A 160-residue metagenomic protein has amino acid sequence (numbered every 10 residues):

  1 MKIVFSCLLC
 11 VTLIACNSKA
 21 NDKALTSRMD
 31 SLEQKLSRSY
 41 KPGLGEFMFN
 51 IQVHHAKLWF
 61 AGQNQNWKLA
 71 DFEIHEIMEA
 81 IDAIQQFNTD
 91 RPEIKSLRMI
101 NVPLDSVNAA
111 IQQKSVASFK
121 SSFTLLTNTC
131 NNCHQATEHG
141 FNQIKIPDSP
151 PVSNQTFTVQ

Functional and structural regions predicted by a protein language model:
M1-C7: Sec-dependent signal peptide recognition, specifically the positively charged N-region followed immediately by
I14-A15: C-terminal motif of bacterial Sec signal peptides marking the signal peptidase cleavage site
A20-W67, V159: Immediate post-signal-peptide N-terminus of mature secreted/exported proteins
W67, E93-S96, I100, L104-L126: Amphipathic, charged alpha-helical scaffolds that flank and support histidine-based chemistry in signaling
A80-L97: Short, solvent-exposed, charged loop/turn and helix-capping segments that join or cap alpha-helices on peripheral
L126-E138: The canonical Cys-X-X-Cys-His
I144-N154: Short cysteine/histidine-rich metal-coordination sites, predominantly Zn2+-binding motifs
